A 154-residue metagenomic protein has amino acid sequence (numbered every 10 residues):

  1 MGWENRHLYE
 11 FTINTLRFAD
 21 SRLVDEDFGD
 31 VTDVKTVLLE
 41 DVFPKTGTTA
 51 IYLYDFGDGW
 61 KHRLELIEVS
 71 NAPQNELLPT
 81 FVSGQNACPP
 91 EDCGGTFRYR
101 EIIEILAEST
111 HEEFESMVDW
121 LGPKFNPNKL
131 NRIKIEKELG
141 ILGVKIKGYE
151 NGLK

Functional and structural regions predicted by a protein language model:
M1-K154: Short linear regulatory motifs enriched in tryptophan with gly/pro/ser
